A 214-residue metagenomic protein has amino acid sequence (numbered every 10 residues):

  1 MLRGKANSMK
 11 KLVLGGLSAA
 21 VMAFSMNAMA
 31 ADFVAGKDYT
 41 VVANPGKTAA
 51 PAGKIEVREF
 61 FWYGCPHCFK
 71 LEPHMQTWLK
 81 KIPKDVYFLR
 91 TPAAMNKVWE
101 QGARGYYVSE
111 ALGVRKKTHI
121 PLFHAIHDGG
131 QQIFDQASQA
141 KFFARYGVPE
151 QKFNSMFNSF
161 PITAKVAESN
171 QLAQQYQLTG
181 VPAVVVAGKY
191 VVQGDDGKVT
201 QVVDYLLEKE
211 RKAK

Functional and structural regions predicted by a protein language model:
L2-K97, N170, Q174-Q175, E208-K214: Extracytoplasmic thiol/disulfide redox context detector
G4, K11-V13, R145-K214: C-terminal cap of thioredoxin/glutaredoxin-like
M22, A125-D128, F160-T163: A short structural micro-motif
M26-N27, V108, G129, Q193 (+1 more regions): Residue-level signature of transmembrane alpha-helix interfaces in integral membrane proteins
F33-G36, E59, I126-D128, F142 (+1 more regions): A generic, residue-level signal for flexible/boundary positions that often mark functional hotspots
V34, G113, F134, V148 (+1 more regions): Short coil/turn linker and secondary-structure boundary residues
Y63, F69-F142, T179, K209 (+1 more regions): Structural alpha/beta surface segment adjacent to cysteine/selenocysteine redox centers across thiol/disulfide enzymes
